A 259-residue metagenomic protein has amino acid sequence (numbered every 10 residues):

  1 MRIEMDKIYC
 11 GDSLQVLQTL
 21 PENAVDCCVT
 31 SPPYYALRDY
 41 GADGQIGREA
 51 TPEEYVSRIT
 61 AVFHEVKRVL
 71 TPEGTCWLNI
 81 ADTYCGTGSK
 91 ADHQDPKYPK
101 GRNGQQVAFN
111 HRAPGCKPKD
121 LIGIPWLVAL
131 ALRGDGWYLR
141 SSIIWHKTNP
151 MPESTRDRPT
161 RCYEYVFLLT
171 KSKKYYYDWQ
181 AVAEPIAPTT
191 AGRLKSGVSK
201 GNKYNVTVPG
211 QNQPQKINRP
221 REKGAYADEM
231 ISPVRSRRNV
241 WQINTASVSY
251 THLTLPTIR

Functional and structural regions predicted by a protein language model:
M1-L253, R259: Core catalytic lobe of class I
